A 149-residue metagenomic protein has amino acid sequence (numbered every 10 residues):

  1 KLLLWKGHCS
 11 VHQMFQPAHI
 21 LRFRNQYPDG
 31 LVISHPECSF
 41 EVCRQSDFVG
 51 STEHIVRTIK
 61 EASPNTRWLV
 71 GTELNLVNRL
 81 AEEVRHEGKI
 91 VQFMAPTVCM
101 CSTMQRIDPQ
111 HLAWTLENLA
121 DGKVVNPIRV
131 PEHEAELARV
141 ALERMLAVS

Functional and structural regions predicted by a protein language model:
K1-S149: The feature marks the mature, well-folded catalytic cores of soluble enzymes
